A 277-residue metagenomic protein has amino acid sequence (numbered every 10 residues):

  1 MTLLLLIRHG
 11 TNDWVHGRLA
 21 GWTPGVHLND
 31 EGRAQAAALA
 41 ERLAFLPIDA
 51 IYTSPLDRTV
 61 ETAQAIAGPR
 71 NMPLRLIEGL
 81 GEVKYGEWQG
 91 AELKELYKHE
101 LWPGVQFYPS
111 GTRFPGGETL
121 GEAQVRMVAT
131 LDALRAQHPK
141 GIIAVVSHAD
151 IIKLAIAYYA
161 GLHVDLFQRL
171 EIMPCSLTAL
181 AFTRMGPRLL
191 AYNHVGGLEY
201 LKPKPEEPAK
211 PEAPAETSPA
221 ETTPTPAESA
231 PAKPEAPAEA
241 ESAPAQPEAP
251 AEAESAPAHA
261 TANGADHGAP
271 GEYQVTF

Functional and structural regions predicted by a protein language model:
T2, V83-K94, G141, Y158-F277: Acidic, low-complexity terminal tails and accessory targeting/binding regions of phosphate-metabolizing enzymes
L3-H9, V145, F277: Short, hydrophobic/glycine-enriched beta-strand segments
L5, R75-I77, L190: General small-molecule cofactor/ligand-binding pocket signal
R8-I66, R113-V128: Loop-to-helix element that buttresses phosphate recognition and phosphoryl-transfer chemistry
N12, I151-I152: Short active-site segment of divalent metal-dependent hydrolases/proteases that encodes the spacing between
A37-P103, P270, Q274-F277: Phosphate-coordination/substrate-recognition cap region in phosphate-metabolizing enzymes
A44-P47, L134-G141: Glycine-rich phosphate-binding loop signature in dinucleotide/nucleotide-binding domains
H148: Short basic (Lys/Arg) and small-residue
